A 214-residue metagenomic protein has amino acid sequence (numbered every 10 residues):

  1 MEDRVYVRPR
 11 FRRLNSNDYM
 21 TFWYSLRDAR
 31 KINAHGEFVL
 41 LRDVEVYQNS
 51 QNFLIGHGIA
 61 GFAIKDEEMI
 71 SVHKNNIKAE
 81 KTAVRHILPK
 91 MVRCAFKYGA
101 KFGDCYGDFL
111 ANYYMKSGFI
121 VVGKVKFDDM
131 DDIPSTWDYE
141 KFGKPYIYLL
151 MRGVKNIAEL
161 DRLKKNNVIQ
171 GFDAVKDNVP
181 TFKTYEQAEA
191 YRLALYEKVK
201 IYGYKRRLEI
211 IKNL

Functional and structural regions predicted by a protein language model:
M1-K78, C94, K101, N112-K116 (+1 more regions): Non-catalytic substrate-recognition and accessory regions of acyl/acetyltransferase enzymes
K78-F96: Glycine-rich acyl-CoA binding loop
D108-F109: Short alpha-helical
